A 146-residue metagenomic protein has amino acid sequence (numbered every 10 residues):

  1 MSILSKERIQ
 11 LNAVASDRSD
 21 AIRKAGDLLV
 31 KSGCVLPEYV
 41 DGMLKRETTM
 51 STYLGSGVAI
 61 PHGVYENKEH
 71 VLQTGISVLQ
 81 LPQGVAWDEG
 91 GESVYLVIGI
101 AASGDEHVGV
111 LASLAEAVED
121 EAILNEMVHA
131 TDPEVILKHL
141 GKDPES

Functional and structural regions predicted by a protein language model:
M1-S146: Cytosolic covalent-transfer regions centered on His/Cys nucleophiles that carry phosphoryl or persulfide groups
